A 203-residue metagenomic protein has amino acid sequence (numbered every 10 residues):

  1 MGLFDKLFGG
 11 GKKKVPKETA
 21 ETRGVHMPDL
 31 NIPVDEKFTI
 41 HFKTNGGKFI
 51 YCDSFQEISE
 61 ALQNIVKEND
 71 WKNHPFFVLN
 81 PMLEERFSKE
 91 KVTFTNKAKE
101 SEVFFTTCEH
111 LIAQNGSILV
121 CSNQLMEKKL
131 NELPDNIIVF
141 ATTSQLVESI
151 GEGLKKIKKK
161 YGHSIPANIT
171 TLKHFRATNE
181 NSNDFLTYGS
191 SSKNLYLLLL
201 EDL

Functional and structural regions predicted by a protein language model:
G2-L203: The feature marks the mature, well-folded catalytic cores of soluble enzymes
